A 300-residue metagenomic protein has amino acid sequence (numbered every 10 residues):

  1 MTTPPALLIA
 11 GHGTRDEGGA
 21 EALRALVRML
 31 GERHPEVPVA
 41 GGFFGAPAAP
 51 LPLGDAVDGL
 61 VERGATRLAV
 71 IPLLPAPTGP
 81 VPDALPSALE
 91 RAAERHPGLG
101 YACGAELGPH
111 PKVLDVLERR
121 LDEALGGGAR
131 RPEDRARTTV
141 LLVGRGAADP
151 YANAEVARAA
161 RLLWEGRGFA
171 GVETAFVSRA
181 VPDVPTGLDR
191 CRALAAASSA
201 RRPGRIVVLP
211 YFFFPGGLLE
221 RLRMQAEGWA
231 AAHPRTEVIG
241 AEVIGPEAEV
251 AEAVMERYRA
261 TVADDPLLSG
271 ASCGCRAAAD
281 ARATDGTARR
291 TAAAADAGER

Functional and structural regions predicted by a protein language model:
M1-R300: Active-site-proximal alpha-helix that buttresses catalytic centers in soluble enzyme cores
